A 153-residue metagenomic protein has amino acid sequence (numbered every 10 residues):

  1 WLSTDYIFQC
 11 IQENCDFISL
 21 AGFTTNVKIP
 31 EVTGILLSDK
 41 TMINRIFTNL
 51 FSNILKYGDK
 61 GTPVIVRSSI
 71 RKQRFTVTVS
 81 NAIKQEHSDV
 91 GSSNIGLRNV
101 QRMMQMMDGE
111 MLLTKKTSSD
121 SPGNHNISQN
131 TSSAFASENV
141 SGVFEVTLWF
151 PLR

Functional and structural regions predicted by a protein language model:
F17-V27: Short conserved segments within the C-terminal catalytic ATPase subdomain
I35-S38: Conserved micro-motifs of the catalytic ATP-binding
I43-N44: A residue-level detector for a conserved hydrophobic packing site within the catalytic ATP-binding domain
I54-L55: Short helix-loop "hinge" at the ATP-lid/N-box region of the Bergerat-fold HATPase_c
G61-Q73: Short beta-strand/loop element within the Bergerat-fold HATPase_c
T78-I95: Glycine-rich/acidic phosphate-handling loop/turn and adjacent ATP-lid/helix of nucleotide-binding kinase/ATPase domains
M104-Q105: Detector for a conserved hydrophobic position within an alpha-helical segment of the HATPase_c
